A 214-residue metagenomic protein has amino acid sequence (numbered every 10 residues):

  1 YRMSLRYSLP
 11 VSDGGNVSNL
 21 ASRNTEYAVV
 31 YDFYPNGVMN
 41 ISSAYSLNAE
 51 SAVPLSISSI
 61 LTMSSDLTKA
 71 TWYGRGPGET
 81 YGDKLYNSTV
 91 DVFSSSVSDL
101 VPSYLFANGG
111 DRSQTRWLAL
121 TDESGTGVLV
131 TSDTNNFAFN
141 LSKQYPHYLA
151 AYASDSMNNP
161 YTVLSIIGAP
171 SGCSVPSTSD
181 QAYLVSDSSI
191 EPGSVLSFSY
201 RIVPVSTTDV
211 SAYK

Functional and structural regions predicted by a protein language model:
Y1-K214: Beta-strand/loop-rich accessory regions of lumenal/periplasmic or secreted enzymes, predominantly carbohydrate-active
